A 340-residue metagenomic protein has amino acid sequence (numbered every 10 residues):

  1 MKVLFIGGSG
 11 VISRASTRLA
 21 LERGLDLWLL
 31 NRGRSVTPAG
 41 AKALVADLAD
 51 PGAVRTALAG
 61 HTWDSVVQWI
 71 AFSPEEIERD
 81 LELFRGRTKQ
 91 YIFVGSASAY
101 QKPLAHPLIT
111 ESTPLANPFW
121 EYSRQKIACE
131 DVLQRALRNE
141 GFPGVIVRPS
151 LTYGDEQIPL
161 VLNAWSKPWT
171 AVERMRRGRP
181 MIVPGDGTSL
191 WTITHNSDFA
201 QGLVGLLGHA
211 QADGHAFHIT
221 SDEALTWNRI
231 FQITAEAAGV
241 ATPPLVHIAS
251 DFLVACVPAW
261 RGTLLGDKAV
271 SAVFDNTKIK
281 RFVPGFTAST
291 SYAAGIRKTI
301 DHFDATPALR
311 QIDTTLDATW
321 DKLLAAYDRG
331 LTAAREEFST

Functional and structural regions predicted by a protein language model:
V3-R23: N-terminal Rossmann NAD(P)H-binding glycine-rich loop of SDR-like oxidoreductase domains
L29-S35, L48: N-terminal Rossmann-fold cofactor-binding loop
G40-P51, I70-F72: Rossmann-fold cofactor-recognition segment
H61-L108, N117, R124-R135: NAD(P)-cofactor binding segment of oxidoreductase domains
P107-D131, L151, V161-W169, T192-I193 (+2 more regions): Short-chain dehydrogenase/reductase
E130-V161: Conserved beta-loop-beta element that borders a ligand/cofactor-binding pocket
N163-A171, P184-L207, G214-H215, R229 (+1 more regions): Substrate-positioning beta->alpha
G205-L265, N276, R281-F282, K298 (+2 more regions): Mid/C-terminal beta-alpha module of Rossmann-like enzyme folds, strongest in SDR-family dehydrogenases/epimerases
